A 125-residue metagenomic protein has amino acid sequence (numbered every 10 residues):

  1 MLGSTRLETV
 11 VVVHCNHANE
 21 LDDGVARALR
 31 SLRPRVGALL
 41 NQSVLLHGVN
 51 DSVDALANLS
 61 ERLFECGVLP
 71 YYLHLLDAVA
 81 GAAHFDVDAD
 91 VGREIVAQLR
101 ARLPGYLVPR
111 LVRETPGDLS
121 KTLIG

Functional and structural regions predicted by a protein language model:
M1-V91, I95-R102: Conserved AdoMet/S-adenosylmethionine-binding subsite of the radical SAM
R93-G125: C-terminal accessory regions of radical SAM enzymes
